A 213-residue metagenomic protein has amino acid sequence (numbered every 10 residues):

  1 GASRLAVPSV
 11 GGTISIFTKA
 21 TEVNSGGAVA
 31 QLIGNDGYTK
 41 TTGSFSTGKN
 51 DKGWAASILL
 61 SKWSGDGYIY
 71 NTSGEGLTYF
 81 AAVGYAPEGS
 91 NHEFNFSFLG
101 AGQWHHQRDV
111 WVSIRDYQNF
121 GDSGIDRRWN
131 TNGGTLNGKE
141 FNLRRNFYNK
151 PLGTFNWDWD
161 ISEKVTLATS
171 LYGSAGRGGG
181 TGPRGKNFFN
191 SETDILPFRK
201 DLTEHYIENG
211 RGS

Functional and structural regions predicted by a protein language model:
G1-A28: A beta-strand signature from Gram-negative outer-membrane beta-barrel systems, especially the internal plug domain
L5, Q31-I33, Y68-N71, E140-R144 (+1 more regions): Outer-membrane beta-barrel domain signature
G26, I33-S64, I69-R108, Y148 (+1 more regions): Transmembrane beta-barrel wall of Gram-negative outer-membrane proteins
G84, E93-N156, T181-S213: Acidic/polar loop-and-plug regions of large Gram-negative outer-membrane beta-barrel proteins
T169: Active-site loops and adjacent core secondary-structure elements that bind or stabilize anionic groups
G173-A175: Acidic, polar low-complexity intrinsically disordered regions
